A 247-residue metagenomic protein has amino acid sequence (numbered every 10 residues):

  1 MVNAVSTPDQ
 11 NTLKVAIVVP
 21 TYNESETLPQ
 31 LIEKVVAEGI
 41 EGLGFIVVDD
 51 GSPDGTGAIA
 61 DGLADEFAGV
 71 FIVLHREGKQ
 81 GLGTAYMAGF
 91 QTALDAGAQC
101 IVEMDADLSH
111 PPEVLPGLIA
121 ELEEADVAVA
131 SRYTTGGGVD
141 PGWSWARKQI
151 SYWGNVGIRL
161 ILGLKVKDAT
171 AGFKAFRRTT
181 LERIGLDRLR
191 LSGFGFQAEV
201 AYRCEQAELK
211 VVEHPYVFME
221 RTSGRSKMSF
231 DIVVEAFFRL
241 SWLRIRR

Functional and structural regions predicted by a protein language model:
M1-K34: N-proximal low-complexity "stem/linker" segments adjacent to membrane-targeting elements
M1-T12, V156, I161-G163, L186-R247: Hydrophobic helical membrane-anchoring modules
V19, G42-S52, L74-H75, M104: Short beta-strand/loop segment that forms part of the nucleotide-sugar
E26-Q30, D54-L63: Acidic helix N-cap motif at the loop->helix transition within catalytic regions of sugar-transfer enzymes
E33-G42: Short, acidic, metal-binding catalytic loop of nucleotide-sugar glycosyltransferases
D49-A58, L108: A conserved acidic beta->alpha catalytic loop
R76-D95, P112-F194, R221-D231, A236: Acceptor/aglycone-binding surface of glycosyltransferases and processive sugar-polymer synthases
A98-S109: Short beta-strand-to-loop acidic/aromatic patch adjacent to the donor-nucleotide binding site
